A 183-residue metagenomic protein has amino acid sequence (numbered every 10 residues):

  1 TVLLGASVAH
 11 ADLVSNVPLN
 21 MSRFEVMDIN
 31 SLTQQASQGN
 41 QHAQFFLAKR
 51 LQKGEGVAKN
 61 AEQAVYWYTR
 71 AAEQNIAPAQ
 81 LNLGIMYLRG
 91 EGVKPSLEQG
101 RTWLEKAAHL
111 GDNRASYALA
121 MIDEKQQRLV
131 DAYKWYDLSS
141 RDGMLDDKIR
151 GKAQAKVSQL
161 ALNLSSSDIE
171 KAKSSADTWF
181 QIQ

Functional and structural regions predicted by a protein language model:
L4, V8-F46: N-terminal leader/linker segments that initiate helical-solenoid repeat arrays
N16, R23, K148-Q183: Terminal, low-structured helical/coil segments at or just beyond the last alpha-helical repeat
V17-S22, T33, S37, K53 (+4 more regions): Amphipathic alpha-helical repeat scaffolds
M21-N30, A58-W67, K94-W103, Q127-W135: Structural signature of tandem alpha-helical TPR/SEL1-like repeats, specifically the intra-repeat loop/turn
S37-Q41, K53-E55, N60, Y68 (+6 more regions): Short helix-capping/linker turns of helical repeat alpha-solenoids
F46-K53, N82-R89, S116-K125, S139: Hydrophobic face of amphipathic alpha-helices that form TPR/SEL1-like repeat modules and related alpha-solenoid
R50, A71, M86, A107 (+4 more regions): TPR/TPR-like alpha-solenoid repeats
